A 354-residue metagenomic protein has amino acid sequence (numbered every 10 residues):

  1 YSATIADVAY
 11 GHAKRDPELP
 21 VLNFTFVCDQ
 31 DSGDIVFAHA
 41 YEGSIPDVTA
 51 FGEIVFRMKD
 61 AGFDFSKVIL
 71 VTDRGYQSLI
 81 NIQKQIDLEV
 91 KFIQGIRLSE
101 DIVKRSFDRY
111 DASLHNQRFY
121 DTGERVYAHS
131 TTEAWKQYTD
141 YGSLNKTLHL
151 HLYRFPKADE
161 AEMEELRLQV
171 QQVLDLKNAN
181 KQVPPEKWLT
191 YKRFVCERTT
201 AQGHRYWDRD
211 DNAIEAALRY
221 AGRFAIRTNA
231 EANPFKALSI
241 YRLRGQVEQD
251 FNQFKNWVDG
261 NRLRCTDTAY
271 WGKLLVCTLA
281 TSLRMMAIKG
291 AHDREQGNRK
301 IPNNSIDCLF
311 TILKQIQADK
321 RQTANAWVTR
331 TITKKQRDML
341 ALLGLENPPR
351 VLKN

Functional and structural regions predicted by a protein language model:
Y1-N354: Anion-binding and metal-coordination hotspots
